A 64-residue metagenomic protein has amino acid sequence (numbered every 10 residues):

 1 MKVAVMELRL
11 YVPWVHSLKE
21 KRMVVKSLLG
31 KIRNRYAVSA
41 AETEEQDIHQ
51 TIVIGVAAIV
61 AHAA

Functional and structural regions predicted by a protein language model:
M1-W14, M23, L28-A64: N-terminal intrinsically disordered, cationic/polar leader segments that include organellar targeting peptides
E20: A contiguous binding-surface segment within folded domains or other stable secondary-structure elements
